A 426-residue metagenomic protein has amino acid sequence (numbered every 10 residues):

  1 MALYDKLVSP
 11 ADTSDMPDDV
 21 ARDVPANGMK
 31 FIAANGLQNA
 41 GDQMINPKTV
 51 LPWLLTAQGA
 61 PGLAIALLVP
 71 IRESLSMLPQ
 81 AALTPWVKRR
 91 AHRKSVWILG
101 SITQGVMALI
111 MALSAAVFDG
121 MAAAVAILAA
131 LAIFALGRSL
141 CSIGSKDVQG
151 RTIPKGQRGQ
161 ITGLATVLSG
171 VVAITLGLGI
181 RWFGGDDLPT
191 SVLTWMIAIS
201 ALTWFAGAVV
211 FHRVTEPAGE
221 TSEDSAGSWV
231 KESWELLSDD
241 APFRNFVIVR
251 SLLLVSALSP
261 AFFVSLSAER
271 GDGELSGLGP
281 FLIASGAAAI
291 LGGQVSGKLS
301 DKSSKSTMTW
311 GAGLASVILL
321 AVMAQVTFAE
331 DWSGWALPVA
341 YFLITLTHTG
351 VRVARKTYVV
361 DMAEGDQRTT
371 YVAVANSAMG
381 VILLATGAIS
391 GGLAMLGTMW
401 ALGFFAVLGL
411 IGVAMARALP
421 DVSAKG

Functional and structural regions predicted by a protein language model:
A2-L78, P242-I283: Helix-loop boundary and gating motifs at the non-cytosolic
P52-A57, P85-R89, A112-F118, V172-M196 (+1 more regions): Transmembrane alpha-helix termini and helix-breaking/packing motifs in multi-pass membrane transporters
G62-L63, K155-L164, L275-S276, A363-A375: Loop-to-transmembrane helix entry/capping segments in MFS-fold secondary transporters and related SLC/MFSD carriers
P79-H92, L291-K305, A394: Helix-to-loop junctions at the C-terminal end of transmembrane segments in multipass secondary transporters
K88-T103, L164, D301-A315: Cytoplasmic membrane-interface "Motif A"-like loop-to-helix N-cap segments of 12-TM Major Facilitator Superfamily
I102-G120, L314-D331: C-terminal ends and interior cores of transmembrane alpha-helices in multi-pass membrane transporters/permeases
L140-I153, T349-A363: Intracellular juxtamembrane helix-capping segments at the cytosolic ends of symmetry-related transmembrane helices
S306-R352: C-terminal transmembrane helical hairpin of 12-TM major facilitator-type secondary transporters
